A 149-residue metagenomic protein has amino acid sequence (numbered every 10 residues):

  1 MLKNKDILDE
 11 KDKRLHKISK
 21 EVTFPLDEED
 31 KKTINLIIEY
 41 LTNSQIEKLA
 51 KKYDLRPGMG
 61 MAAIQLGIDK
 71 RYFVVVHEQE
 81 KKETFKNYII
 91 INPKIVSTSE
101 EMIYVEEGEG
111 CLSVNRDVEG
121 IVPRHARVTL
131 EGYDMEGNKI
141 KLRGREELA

Functional and structural regions predicted by a protein language model:
M1-A149: Positively charged
